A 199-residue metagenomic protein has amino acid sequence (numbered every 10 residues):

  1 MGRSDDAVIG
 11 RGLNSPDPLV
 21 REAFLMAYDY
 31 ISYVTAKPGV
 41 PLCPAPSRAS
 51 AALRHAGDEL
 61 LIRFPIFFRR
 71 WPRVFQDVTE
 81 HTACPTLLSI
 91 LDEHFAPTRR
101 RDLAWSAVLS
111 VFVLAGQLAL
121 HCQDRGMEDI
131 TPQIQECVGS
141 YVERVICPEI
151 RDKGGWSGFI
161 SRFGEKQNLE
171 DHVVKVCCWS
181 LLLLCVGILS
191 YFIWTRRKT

Functional and structural regions predicted by a protein language model:
M1-T86, P148-T199: Terminal intrinsically disordered, low-complexity, charge-rich regions
R69-Q123: Amphipathic alpha-helical interface segments within eukaryotic helical scaffold and small GTPase-regulatory domains
L103-G155, N168: Extracytoplasmic/lumenal ectodomains and periplasmic regions of secretory and membrane proteins
